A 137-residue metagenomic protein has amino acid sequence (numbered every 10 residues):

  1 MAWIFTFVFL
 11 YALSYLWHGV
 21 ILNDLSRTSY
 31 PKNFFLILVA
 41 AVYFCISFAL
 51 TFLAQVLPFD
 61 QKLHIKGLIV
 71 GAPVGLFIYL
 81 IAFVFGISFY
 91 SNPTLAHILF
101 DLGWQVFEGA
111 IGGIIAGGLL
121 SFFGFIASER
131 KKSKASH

Functional and structural regions predicted by a protein language model:
M1-H137: Juxtamembrane/disordered regions of integral membrane proteins
